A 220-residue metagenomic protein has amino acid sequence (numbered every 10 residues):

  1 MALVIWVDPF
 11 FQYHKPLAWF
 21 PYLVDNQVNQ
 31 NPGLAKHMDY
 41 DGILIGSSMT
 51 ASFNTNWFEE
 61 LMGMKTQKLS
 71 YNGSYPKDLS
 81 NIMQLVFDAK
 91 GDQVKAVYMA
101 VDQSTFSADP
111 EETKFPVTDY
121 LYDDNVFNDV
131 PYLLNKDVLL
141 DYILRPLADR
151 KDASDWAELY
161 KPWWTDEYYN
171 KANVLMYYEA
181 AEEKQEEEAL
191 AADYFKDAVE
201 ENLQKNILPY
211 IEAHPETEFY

Functional and structural regions predicted by a protein language model:
M1-D39: N-terminal secretory targeting modules
M1-L3, W19-N26, T50-N56, V174-E179: Short low-complexity stretches enriched in small and charged residues
A18-V24, L44, N72-P76, F195-A198: Short, flexible loop segments at the rims of nucleotide/cofactor-binding pockets, characterized by
V24-Q30, P76-Q84, K205: N-terminal post-signal-peptidase region of extra-cytosolic proteins
G33, I82-A89, K205-A213: A generic secondary-structure signal
D39, L44-I45, M49-L133: Membrane-embedded segments
V94-K95, T217-F219: Residue-level recognition of the N-termini of beta-strands and the immediately preceding loop/turn
A100-V101, P110-E218: Secreted/periplasmic serine-hydrolase-like ester/acetyl group-modifying domain
